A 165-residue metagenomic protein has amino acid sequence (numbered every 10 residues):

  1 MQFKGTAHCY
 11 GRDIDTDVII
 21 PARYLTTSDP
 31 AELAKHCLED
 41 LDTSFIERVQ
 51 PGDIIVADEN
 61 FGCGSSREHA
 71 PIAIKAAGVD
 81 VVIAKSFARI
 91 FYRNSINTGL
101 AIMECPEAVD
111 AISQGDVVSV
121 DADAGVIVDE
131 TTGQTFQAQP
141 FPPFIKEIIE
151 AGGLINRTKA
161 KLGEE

Functional and structural regions predicted by a protein language model:
M1-T27: Polybasic, low-complexity association/targeting segments
Q2, I54, P142-F144: Short hydrophobic "helix-edge" motifs at membrane interfaces and signal-peptide entry regions
I14, G62-E68, I149-K159: Conserved phosphate/anionic-ligand binding catalytic regions in large, soluble enzymes, centered on
V18, E32, H36, N94 (+2 more regions): Alpha-helical scaffold segments in soluble metabolic enzymes
A22, T26-A124: Feature captures the catalytic cores and cofactor-binding loops of soluble hydro-lyases/lyases that act on carboxylate
T98-E165: Acidic, glycine-rich flexible loop/linker segments
